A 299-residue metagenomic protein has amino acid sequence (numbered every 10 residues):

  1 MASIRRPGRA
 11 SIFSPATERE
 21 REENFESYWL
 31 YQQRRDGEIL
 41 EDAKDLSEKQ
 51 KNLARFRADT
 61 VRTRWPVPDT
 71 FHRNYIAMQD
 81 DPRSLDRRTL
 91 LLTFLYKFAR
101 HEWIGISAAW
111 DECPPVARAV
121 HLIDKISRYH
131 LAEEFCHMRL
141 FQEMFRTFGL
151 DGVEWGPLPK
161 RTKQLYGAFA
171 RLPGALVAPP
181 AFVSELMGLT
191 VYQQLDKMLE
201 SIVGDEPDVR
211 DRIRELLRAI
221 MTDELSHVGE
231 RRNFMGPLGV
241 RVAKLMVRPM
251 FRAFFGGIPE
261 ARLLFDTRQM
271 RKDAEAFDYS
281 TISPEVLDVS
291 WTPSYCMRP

Functional and structural regions predicted by a protein language model:
M1-P299: Non-heme di-metal
